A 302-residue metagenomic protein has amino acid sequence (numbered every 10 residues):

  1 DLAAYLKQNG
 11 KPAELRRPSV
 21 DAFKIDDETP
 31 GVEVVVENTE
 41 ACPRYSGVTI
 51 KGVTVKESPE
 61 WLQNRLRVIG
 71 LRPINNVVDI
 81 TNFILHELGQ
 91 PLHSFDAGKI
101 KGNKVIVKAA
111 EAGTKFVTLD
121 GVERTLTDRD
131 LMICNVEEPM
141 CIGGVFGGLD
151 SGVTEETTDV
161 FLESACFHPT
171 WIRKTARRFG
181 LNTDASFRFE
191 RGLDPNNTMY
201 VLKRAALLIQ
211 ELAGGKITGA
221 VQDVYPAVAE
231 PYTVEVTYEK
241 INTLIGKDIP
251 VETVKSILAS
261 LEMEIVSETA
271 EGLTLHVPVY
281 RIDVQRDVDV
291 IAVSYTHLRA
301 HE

Functional and structural regions predicted by a protein language model:
D1-R299: RNA/tRNA-interacting regions in translation and RNA-turnover enzymes
